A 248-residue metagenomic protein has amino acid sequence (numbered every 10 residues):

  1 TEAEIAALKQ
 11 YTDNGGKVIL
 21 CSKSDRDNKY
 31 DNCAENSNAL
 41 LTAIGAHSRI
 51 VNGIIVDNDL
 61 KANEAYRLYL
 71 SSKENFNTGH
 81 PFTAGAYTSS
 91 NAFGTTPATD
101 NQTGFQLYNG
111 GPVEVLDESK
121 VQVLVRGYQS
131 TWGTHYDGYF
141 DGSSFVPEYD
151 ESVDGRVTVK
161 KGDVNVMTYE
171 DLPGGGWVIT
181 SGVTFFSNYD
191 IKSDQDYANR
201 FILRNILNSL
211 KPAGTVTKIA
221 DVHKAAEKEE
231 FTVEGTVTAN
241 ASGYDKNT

Functional and structural regions predicted by a protein language model:
T1-T42, G175, S181: Short alpha-beta junction capping motif
Q10-N14, L40-H47, N205-A213: Structured segments of extracytoplasmic/periplasmic soluble domains in secreted or envelope-associated proteins
S24-E151, G155-R156: An acidic, glycine-rich "communication" segment
R26-D27, F186, G243: Surface-exposed, flexible loop/turn segments at secondary-structure boundaries
P112-L116, Y169-L172, V237: Extracellular and analogous surface-interaction loops
K120-Q122, G175-I179, E229: A generic secondary-structure signal marking the coil-to-beta-strand transition
T131-G214: Extracellular ligand-binding/catalytic regions of CAZymes and related secreted enzymes and adhesion modules
A213-T248: OB-fold nucleic-acid-binding modules
